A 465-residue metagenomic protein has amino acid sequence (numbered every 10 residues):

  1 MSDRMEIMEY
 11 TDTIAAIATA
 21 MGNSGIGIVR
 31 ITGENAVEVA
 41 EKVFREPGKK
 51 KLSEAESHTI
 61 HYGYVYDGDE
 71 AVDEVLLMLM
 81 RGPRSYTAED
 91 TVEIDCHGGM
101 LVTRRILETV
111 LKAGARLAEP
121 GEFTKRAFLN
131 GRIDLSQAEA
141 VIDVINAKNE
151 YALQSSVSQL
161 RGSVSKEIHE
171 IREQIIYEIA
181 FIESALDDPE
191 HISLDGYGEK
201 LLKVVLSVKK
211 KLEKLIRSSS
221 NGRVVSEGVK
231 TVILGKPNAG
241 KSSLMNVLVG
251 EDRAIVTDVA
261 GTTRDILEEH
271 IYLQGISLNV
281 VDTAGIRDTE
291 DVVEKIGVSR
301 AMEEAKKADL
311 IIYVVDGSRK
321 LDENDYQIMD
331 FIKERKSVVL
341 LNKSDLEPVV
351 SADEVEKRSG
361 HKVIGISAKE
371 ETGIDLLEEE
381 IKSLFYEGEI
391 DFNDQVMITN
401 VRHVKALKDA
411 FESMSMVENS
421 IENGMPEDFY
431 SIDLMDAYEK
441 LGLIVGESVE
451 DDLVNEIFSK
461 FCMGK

Functional and structural regions predicted by a protein language model:
S2-Q154, S158, G162, V338: A glycine-rich (often HGG/GG-containing) alpha/beta subdomain
M8-I17, M21, E150-Y272, T289-D291 (+2 more regions): C-terminal-of-GTPase-core extension/linker across diverse P-loop GTPases
H61-V72, L77-R81, T262-T289, K307: Switch I (G2) and immediately adjacent beta-strands of P-loop GTPase domains
G98, L248, T283, V315-S318 (+1 more regions): Glycine-rich, N-terminal phosphate-binding loop of Rossmann-like dinucleotide-binding domains
L278, L310, V338: Short, Asp-centered acidic motifs that coordinate Mg2+ and/or phosphate in catalytic or ligand-binding sites
V280, V314, L340: Generic enzyme active-site microenvironment
E294-S318: Inter-motif core of Ras-like GTPase G domains
